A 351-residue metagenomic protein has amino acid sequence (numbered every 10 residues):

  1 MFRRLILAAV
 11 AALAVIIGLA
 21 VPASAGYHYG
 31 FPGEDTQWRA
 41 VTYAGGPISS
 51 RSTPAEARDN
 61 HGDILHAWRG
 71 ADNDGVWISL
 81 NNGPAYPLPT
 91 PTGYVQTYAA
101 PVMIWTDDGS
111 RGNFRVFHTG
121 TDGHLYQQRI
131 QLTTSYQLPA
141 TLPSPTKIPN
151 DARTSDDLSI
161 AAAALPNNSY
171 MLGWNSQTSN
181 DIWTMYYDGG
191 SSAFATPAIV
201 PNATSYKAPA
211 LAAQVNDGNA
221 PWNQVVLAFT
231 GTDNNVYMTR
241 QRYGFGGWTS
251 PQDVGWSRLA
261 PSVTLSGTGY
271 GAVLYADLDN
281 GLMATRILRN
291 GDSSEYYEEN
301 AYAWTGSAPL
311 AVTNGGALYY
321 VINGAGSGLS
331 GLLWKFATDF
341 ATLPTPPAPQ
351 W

Functional and structural regions predicted by a protein language model:
M1-A25: Secretory targeting and sorting signals
G26-W351: A structural motif
